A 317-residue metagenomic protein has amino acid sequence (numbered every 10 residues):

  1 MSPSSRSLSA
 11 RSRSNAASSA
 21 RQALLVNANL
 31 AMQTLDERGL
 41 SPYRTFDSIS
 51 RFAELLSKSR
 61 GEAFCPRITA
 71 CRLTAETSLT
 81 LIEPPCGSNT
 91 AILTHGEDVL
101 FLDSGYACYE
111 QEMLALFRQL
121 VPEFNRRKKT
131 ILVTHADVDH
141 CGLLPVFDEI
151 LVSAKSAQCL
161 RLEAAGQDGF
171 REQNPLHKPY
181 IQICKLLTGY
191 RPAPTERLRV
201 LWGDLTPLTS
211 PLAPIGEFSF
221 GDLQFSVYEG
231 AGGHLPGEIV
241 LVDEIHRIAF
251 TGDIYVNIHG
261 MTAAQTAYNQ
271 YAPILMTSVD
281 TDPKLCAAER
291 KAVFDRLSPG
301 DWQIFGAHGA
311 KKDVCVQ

Functional and structural regions predicted by a protein language model:
M1-D98: Zn-dependent metallo-beta-lactamase
L25, R118-L208: Active-site HxH/HxHxD metal-binding segment of metal-dependent hydrolases
E62-T77, I82, L186-G221, T281-V293: Alpha-helix-centered segments that form part of catalytic cores
F64-V121, I239-N257: Conserved beta-strand hairpin/beta-sheet module of binuclear metal-dependent hydrolase folds, prominently
R72, I92-T94, G203-T206, P211-E244: Core dinuclear metal-dependent hydrolase active-site scaffold
G96-E97, L144-I150, E244-R247, P299-G300: Short glycine/proline-enriched coil/turn segments at helix->beta-strand junctions
L100-D103, T130-L132, V227: Short catalytic-loop micro-motif centered on adjacent basic/acidic residues
Y106-C108, Q224-F305, A310-V314: Metallo-beta-lactamase
